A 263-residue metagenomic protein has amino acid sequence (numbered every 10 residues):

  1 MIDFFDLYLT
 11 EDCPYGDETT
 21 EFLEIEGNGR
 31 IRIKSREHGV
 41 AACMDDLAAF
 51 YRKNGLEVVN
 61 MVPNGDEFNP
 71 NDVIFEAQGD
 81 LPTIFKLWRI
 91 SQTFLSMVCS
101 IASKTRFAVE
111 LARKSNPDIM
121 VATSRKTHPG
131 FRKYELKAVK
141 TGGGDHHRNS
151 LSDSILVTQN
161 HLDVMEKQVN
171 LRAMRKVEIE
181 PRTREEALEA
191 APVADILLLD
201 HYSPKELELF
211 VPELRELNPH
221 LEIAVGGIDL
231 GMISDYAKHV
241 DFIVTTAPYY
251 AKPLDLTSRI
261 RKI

Functional and structural regions predicted by a protein language model:
M1-F4, E216, I263: Short, Lys/Arg-enriched, disordered terminal segments
M1-V193, L209, I223-A224, D235-F242 (+1 more regions): Acidic/glycine-rich phosphate/pyrophosphate-binding loops and surrounding catalytic core that coordinate Mg2+
R182-E186, Y202, I228-L230: Short, polar loop motifs at secondary-structure junctions
L199-D200, E222-D229, V244-A247: Glycine-rich beta-strand-to-loop/alpha-helix junction loops that act as flexible
D200, P204-L214, P219-A224: Extended polybasic, low-complexity segments that bind anionic RNA or targeting/receptor surfaces
T257-I263: Active-site loop ensemble at the mouth of alpha/beta enzyme cores that anchors a bound cofactor
